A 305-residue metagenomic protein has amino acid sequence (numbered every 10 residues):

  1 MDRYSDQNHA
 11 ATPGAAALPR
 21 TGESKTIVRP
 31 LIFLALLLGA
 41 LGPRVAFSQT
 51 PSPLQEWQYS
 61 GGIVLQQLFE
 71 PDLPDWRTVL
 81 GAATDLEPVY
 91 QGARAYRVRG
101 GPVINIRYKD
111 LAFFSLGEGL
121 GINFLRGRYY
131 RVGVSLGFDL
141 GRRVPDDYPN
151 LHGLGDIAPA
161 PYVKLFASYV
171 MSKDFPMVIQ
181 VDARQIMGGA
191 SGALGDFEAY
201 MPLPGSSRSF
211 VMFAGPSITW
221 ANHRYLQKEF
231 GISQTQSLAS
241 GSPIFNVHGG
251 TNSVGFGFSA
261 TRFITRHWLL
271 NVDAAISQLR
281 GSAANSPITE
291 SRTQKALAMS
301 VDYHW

Functional and structural regions predicted by a protein language model:
M1-L73: Cleavable N-terminal export/targeting peptides
S48-A112: Short glycine/proline- and aromatic-enriched beta-strand/turn motifs that initiate or cap beta-hairpins
P51-Q58, G62, Q66, Y169 (+4 more regions): Outer-membrane beta-barrel transmembrane domain signature
W76, Y96-P102, R128, I157-V163 (+4 more regions): Residues that define the transmembrane beta-barrel architecture of outer-membrane proteins
L80, P102-I104, L120, L165 (+5 more regions): Membrane-embedded beta-strands of outer-membrane beta-barrel proteins, especially the hydrophobic/small aromatic
L80-L86, E118, V134-L140, V181-Q185 (+2 more regions): Transmembrane beta-barrel strands of outer-membrane/channel proteins
Q91-A95, F113-S115, G127, R142-D147 (+3 more regions): Outer-membrane beta-barrel proteins
D110-F114, Y130, K173-I179, S207-F210 (+1 more regions): Repeated loop/turn-to-beta-strand initiation elements of outer-membrane beta-barrel proteins
